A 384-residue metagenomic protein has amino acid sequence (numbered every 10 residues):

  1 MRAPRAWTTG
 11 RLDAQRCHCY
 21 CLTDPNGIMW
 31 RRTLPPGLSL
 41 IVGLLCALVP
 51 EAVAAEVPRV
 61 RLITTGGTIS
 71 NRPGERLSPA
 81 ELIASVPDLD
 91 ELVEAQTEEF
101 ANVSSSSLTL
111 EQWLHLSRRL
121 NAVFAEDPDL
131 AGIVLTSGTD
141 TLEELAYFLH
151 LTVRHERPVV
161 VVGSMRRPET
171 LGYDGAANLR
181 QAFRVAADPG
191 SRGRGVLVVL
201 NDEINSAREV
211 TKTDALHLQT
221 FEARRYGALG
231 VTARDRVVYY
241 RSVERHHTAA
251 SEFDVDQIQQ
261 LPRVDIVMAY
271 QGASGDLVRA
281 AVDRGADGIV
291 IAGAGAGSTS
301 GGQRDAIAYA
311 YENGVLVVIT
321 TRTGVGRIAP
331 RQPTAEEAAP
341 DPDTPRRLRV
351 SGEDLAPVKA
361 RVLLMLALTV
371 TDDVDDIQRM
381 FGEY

Functional and structural regions predicted by a protein language model:
G37-L48: Bacterial N-terminal signal peptides
A55-V123, V325: ATP/NTP phosphate-donor binding region
V57-P58, I63-T64, S70-P73, S85-L89 (+2 more regions): Accessory alpha-helical/coil subdomains and C-terminal extensions that flank or cap enzyme catalytic cores
L135-R157, T299-A308: Short Gly/Thr/Asp-enriched flexible loops that form oxyanion-binding sites at enzyme active sites
A146-A177, R184-A187, E312-T321: Short, acidic/small-residue loops that bind anionic groups at enzyme active sites
V162-A233: Internal gly/pro-rich beta-alpha loop/helix module that stabilizes soluble enzyme cofactors or their anionic handles
A296-Y384: C-terminal non-catalytic interaction/assembly regions of soluble proteins
